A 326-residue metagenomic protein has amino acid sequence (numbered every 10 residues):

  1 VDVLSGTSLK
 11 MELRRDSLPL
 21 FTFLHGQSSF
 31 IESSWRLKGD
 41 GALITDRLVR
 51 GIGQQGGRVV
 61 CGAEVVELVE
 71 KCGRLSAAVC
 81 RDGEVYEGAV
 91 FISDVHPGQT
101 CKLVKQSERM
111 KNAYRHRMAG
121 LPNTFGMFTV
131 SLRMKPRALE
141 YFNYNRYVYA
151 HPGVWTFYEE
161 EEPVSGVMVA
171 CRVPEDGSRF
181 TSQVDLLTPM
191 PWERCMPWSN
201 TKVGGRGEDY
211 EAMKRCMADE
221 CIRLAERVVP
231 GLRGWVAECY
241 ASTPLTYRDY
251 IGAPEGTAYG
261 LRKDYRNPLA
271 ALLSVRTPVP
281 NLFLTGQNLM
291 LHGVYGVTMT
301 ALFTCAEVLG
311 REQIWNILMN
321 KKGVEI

Functional and structural regions predicted by a protein language model:
V1-Q55, G62, Y250-Y265: Active-site/ligand-binding neighborhood in enzyme catalytic cores
D2-M11, R227-L291: A glycine-rich dinucleotide-binding beta-alpha-beta segment and adjacent secondary-structure elements that constitute
R36, V66-R179: Mid-domain catalytic core of redox enzymes that form a hydrophobic substrate pocket/lid adjacent to a catalytic redox
R58-V60, A237: General small-molecule cofactor/ligand-binding pocket signal
E64, E70, G310-I326: Active-site-proximal substrate-binding core of FAD-dependent oxidoreductases
I92, L132, L186, A225 (+3 more regions): Hydrophobic, well-ordered secondary-structure elements that form the walls of internal hydrophobic environments
K135-L245: C-terminal segments that line or cap access tunnels to active or ligand-binding sites in enzymes and enzyme-associated
Q287-L309: A conserved FAD-binding loop/helix module that cradles the flavin
